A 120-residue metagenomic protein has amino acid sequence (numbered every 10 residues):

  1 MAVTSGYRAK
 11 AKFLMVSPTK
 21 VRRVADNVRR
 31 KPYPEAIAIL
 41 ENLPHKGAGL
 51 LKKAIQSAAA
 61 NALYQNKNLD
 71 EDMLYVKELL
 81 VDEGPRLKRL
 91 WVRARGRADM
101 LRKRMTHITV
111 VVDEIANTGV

Functional and structural regions predicted by a protein language model:
M1-V81, M105-V120: Ribosome large-subunit tunnel/peptidyl-transferase-proximal elements
D82-R86: Short, charged/polar surface micro-motifs in flexible loops or helix N-caps
L87-R97: Short, low-complexity, polybasic intrinsically disordered segments
D99-R102: Short Gly/Pro-enriched turn/cap motifs at secondary-structure boundaries
